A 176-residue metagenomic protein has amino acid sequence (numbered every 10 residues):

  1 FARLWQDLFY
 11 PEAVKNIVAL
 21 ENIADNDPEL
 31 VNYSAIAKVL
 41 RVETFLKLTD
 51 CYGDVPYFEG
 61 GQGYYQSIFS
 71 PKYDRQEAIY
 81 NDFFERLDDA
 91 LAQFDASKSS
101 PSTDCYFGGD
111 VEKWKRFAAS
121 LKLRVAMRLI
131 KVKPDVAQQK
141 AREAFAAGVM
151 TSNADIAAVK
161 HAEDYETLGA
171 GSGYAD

Functional and structural regions predicted by a protein language model:
F1-L40, L46-D176: Structured, solvent-exposed acidic/aromatic patches
